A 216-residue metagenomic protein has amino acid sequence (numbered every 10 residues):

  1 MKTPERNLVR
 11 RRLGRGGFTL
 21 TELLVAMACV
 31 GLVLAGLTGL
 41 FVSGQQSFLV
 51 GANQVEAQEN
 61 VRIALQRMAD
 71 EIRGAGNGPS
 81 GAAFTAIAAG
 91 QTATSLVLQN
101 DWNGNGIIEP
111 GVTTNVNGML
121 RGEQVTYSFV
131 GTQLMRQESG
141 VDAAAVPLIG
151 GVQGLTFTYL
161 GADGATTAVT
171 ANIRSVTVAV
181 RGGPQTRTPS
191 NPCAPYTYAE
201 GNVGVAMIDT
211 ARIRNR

Functional and structural regions predicted by a protein language model:
K2, R11, G16-N77, N191: Aliphatic-rich helix starts adjacent to a transmembrane/signal segment
K2, R6-L8, W102-G104, V141-R216: Short linear sequence signals and composition-biased patches located at protein termini or domain-edge surfaces
R6, S47, N53-Q54, T92 (+2 more regions): Short capping/connector residues at structural and topological boundaries
L49-V50, E56, I72-W102, A168-A171: Short, glycine/small-hydrophobic-rich surface segments
A57, V61, Y127, A171: Aromatic-acidic/polar surface patches that form glycan- and anion
I63-F84, V146-A162: Generic detector of solvent-exposed, compositionally biased contiguous segments
A88-A165, N202-G204: Type IV pilin-like appendage domain
